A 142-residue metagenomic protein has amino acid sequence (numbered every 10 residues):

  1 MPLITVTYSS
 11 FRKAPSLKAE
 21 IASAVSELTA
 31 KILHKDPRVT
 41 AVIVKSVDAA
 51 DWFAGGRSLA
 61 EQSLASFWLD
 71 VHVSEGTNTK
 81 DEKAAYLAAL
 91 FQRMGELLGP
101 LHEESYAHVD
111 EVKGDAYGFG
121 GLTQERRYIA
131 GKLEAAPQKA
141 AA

Functional and structural regions predicted by a protein language model:
M1-A142: A domain-level signal for the structural core that forms small-molecule/cofactor-binding pockets and catalytic centers
